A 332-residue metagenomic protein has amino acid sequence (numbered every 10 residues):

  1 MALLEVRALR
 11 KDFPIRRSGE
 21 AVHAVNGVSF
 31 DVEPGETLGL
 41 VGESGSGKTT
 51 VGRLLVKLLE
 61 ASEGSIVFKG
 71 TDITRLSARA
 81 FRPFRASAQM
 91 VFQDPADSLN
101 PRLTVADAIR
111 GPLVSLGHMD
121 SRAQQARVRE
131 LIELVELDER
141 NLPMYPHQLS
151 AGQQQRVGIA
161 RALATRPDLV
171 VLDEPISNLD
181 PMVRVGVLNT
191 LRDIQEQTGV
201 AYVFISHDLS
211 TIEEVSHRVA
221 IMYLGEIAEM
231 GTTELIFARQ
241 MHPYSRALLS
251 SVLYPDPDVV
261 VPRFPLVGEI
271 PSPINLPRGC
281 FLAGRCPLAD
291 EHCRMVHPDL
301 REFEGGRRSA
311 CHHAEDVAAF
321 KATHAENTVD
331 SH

Functional and structural regions predicted by a protein language model:
R16, A21, T232-H332: Short catalytic/signature loops enriched in Gly
R17-G19, I73-Q89, D107, S115 (+3 more regions): ABC ATPase NBD coupling module
G64-D72: Conserved ABC transporter NBD signature motif
D72, R122-R140, D193, L249-S250: Conserved ABC ATPase "signature" region
Y145-L149, Q153: Conserved ABC ATPase signature
R166: Conserved catalytic motifs of ABC-family nucleotide-binding domains
L179-V261: P-loop NTP-binding/switch modules centered on Walker-like glycine-rich loops
